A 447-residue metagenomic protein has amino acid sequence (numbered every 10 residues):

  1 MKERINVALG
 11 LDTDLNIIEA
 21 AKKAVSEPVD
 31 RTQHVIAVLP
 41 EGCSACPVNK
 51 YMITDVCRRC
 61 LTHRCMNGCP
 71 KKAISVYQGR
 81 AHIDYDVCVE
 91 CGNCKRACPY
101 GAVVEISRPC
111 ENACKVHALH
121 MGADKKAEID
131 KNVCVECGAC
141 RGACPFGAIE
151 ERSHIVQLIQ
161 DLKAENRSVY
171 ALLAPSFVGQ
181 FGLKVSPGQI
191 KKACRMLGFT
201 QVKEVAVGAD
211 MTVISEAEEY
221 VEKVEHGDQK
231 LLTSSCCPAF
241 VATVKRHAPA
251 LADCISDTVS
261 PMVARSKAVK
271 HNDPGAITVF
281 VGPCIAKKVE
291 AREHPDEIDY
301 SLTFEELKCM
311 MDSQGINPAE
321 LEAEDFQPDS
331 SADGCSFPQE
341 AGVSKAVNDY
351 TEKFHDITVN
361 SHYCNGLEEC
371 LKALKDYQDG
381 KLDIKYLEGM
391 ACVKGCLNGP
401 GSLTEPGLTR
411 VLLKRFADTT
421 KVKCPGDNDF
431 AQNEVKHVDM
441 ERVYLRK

Functional and structural regions predicted by a protein language model:
M1-A97, G101, S107-E111, R415-K447: Ferredoxin-type iron-sulfur electron-transfer modules and their immediate structural context
M1-D14, E151-K447: Iron-sulfur-associated redox domains of electron-transfer enzymes in respiratory and anaerobic energy metabolism
Q33-H34, C43-C46, V89, L119-H120 (+3 more regions): A short alpha-helix capping/helix-coil boundary motif
P40-G42, C57, K72, Y85-D86 (+11 more regions): Fold-independent oxyanion-binding glycine-rich loops and adjacent beta-strand/coil segments at enzyme active sites
C46-M52, S75-R80, M121, A139-R141 (+3 more regions): Gly-rich Lys/Arg/Thr-decorated short loops/hinges at beta-loop-alpha junctions or inter-strand turns that position
C60, V89, E105, V135 (+3 more regions): Residue-level recognition of alpha-helix initiation/capping sites
T62-Y85, N93-D130, V135, A139-I155 (+1 more regions): Iron-sulfur cluster-binding cysteine motifs and their immediate structural context in ferredoxin-like electron-transfer
